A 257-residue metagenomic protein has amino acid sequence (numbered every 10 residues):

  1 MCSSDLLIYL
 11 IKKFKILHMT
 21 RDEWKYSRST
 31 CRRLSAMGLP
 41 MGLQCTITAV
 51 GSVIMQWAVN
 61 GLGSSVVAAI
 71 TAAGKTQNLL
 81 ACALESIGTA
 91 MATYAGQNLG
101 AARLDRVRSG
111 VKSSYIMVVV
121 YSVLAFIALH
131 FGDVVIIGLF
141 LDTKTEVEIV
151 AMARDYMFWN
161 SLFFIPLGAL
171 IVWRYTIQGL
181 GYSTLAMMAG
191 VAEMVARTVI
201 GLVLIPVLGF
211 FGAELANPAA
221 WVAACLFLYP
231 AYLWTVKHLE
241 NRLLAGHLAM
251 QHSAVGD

Functional and structural regions predicted by a protein language model:
M1-L39, A95-L162, L204-D257: Short alpha-helical transmembrane segments in multi-pass integral membrane proteins
S4-L6, E85-G88, N160-G179, L185-I200 (+1 more regions): Short runs within selected transmembrane alpha-helices of multi-pass transporters and secretion channels
D5-I8, E23-I54, L79, A83 (+5 more regions): Hydrophobic faces of transmembrane alpha-helices in multi-pass small-molecule transporters and flippases across diverse
L10, A49, G61, H130-F131 (+2 more regions): Conserved catalytic core of Hanks-type protein kinase domains
T30, G42, I54-M55, V66 (+3 more regions): Hydrophobic alpha-helical segments typical of transmembrane helices and their membrane-interface/capping positions
T46-K75, L79, Q97, I137-T145 (+1 more regions): Helix-terminus/linker motif at the lipid-water interface of multi-pass membrane proteins
T46-V53, S122-H130, G168, T198 (+1 more regions): Hydrophobic positions within alpha-helical transmembrane segments of bacterial inner-membrane proteins
A69-D133, L167-A189: Small-residue-rich hydrophobic transmembrane alpha-helices
